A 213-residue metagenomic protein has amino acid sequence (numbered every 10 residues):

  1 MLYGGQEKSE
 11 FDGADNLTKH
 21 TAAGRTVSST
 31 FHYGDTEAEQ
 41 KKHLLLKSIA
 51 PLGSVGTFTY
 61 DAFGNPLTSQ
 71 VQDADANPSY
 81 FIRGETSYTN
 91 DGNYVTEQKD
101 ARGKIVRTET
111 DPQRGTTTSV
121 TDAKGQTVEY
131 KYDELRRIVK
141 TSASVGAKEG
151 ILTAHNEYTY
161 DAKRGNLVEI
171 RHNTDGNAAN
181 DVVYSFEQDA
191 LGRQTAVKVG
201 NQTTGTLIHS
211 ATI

Functional and structural regions predicted by a protein language model:
M1-D122, Q126-I213: Beta-strand elements of repeat-based all-beta scaffolds
